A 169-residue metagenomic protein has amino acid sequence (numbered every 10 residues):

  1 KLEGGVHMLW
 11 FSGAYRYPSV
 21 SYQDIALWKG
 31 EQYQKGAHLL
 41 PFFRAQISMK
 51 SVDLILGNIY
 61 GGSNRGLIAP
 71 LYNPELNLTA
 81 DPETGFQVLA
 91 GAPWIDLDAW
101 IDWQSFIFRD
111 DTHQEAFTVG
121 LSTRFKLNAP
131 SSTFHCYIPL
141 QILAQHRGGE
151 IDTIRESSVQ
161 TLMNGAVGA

Functional and structural regions predicted by a protein language model:
K1, K35-P41, A80-T84, H113-V119 (+1 more regions): Residues that define the transmembrane beta-barrel architecture of outer-membrane proteins
K1-A37, P41-I47: Beta-barrel outer-membrane channel/assembly domains of diderm bacteria
K1-L2, P41-I47, F86-A92, L121-F125 (+1 more regions): Residues on the lipid-exposed face of transmembrane beta-strands in outer-membrane beta-barrel proteins
L2-G4, S48-S51, W94, K126-P139: Short loop/turn motifs that connect adjacent beta-strands in outer-membrane beta-barrel proteins
V6-S12, M49, N58-S63, A92 (+2 more regions): Transmembrane beta-strands of outer-membrane beta-barrel pores
A14-Q23, G66-N73, R109-A116, G149-E156: Outer-membrane beta-barrel translocator domains and adjoining extracellular loop/strand segments of Gram-negative
L39-F42, K50-D81, S132-A169: Outer-membrane beta-barrel translocator/channel fold
I55-R124: Surface-exposed coil loops of outer-membrane beta-barrel proteins
